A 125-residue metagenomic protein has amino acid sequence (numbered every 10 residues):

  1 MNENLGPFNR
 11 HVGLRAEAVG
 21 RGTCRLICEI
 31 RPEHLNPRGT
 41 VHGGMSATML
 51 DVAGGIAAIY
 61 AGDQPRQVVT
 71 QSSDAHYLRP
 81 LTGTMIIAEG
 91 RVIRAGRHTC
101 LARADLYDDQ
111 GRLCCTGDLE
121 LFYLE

Functional and structural regions predicted by a protein language model:
M1-E125: Terminal targeting signals and extreme-terminal segments of soluble enzymes
